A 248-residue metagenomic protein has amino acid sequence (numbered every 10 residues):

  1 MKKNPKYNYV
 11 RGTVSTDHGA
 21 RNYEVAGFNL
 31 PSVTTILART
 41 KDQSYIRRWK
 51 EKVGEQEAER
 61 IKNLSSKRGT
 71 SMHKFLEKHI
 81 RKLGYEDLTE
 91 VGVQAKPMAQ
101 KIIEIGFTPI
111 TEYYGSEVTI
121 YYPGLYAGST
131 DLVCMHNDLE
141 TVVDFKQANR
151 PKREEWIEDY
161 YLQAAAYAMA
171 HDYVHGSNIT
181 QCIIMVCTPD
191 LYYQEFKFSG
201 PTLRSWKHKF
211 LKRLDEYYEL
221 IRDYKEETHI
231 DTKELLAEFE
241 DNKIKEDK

Functional and structural regions predicted by a protein language model:
M1-A127: Metal-dependent nuclease catalytic cores that hydrolyze phosphodiester bonds in DNA/RNA, characterized by
K3, Y7, R21, K41 (+5 more regions): Intrinsic-disorder/low-complexity regions
T34, K41, G92, A166 (+3 more regions): Generic low-complexity, intrinsically disordered sequence content enriched in small uncharged/hydrophobic residues
Q94, T202, W206, T228-D231: Non-membrane alpha-helical secondary structure
I103-I110, Q194-P201, E240-D247: Short, charged low-complexity intrinsically disordered segments located at boundaries of structured domains
Y114-D223: Mg2+/Mn2+-dependent nuclease catalytic core
F210-D247: Charged phosphate-binding loop/patch that engages nucleotide di/tri-phosphates or the phosphate backbone of nucleic
